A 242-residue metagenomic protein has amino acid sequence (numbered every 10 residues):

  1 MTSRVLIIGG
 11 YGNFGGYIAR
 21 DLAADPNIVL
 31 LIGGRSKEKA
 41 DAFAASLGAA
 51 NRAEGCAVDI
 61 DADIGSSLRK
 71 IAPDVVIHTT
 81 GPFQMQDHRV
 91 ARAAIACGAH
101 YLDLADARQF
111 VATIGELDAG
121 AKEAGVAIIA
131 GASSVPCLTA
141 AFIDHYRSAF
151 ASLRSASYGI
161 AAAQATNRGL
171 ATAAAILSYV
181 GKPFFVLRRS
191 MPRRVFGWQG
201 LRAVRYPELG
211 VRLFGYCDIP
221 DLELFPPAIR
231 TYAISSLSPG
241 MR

Functional and structural regions predicted by a protein language model:
T2, G15, S148-R242: C-terminal catalytic/substrate-binding lobe primarily of soluble NAD(P)-dependent oxidoreductases
V5-A23: N-terminal Rossmann NAD(P)H-binding glycine-rich loop of SDR-like oxidoreductase domains
Y11, G34-K37, D61: Residues in the short beta-alpha loop(s) of Rossmann-like NAD(P)-binding domains
N27-K39: Conserved glycine-rich Rossmann-like NAD(P)H-binding loop of the short-chain dehydrogenase/reductase
L47-A62: Rossmann-fold cofactor-recognition segment
P73-T79, Y101-L102: N-terminal Rossmann-like NAD(P) cofactor-binding module of classical short-chain dehydrogenase/reductase
P82, A94-V111: ADP-ribose/adenylate-binding Rossmann-like module
A105-V126: Rossmann-fold NAD(P)-binding glycine/threonine-rich loop
